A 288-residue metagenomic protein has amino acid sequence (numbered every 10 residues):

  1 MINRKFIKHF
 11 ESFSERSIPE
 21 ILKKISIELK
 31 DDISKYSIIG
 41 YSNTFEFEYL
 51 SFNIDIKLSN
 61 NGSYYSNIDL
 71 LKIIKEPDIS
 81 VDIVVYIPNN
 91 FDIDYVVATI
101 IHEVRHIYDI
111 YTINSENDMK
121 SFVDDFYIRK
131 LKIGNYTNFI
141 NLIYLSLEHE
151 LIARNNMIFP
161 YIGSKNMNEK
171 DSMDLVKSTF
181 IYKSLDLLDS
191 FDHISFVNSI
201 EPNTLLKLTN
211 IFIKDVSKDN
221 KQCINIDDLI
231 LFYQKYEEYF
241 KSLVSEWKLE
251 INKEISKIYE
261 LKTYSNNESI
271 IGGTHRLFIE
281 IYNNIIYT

Functional and structural regions predicted by a protein language model:
I2-R16: Short acidic, low-complexity intrinsically disordered linear motifs used for protein-protein interactions
I38-Y65: Amphipathic, interaction-prone secondary-structure segments
K57-Y95, V104-Y111: Active-site scaffold of zinc-dependent metalloenzymes
D94, I110-L142: Post-HEXXH active-site segment of zinc metalloproteases
I100: A conserved beta-strand element that flanks and buttresses the S-adenosyl-L-methionine
I107-S115, F159-S164: Active-site catalytic microenvironments for nucleophilic, acid-base chemistry
F139-R154: Active-site metal-coordination segments of metallo-dependent hydrolases
N155-T288: Pan-zinc metallopeptidase signature
